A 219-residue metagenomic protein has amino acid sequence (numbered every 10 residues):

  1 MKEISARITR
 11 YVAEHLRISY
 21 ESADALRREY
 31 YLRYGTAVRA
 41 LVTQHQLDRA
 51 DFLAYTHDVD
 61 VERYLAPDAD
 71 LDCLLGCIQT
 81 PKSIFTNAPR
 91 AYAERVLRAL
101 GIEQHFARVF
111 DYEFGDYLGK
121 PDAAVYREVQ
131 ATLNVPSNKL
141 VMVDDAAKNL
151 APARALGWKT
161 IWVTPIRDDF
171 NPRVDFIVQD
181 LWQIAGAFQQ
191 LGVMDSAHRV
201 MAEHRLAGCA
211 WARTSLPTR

Functional and structural regions predicted by a protein language model:
M1-D70, A91: N-terminal helical cap/lid subdomain that shapes the substrate entry/recognition surface in HAD-like hydrolases
D24-L26, D58-E62, T80, Y112-E113 (+1 more regions): Short, contiguous strand/loop micro-motifs
V42, G76-Q79: Alpha-helix boundary recognition
A50, D72, G76, S83 (+1 more regions): Asp-based, Mg2+/Mn2+-dependent phosphohydrolase catalytic module
E62-A66, I84, Y117: Short, surface-exposed alpha-helical recognition segments that flank or form part of ligand/macromolecule-binding
